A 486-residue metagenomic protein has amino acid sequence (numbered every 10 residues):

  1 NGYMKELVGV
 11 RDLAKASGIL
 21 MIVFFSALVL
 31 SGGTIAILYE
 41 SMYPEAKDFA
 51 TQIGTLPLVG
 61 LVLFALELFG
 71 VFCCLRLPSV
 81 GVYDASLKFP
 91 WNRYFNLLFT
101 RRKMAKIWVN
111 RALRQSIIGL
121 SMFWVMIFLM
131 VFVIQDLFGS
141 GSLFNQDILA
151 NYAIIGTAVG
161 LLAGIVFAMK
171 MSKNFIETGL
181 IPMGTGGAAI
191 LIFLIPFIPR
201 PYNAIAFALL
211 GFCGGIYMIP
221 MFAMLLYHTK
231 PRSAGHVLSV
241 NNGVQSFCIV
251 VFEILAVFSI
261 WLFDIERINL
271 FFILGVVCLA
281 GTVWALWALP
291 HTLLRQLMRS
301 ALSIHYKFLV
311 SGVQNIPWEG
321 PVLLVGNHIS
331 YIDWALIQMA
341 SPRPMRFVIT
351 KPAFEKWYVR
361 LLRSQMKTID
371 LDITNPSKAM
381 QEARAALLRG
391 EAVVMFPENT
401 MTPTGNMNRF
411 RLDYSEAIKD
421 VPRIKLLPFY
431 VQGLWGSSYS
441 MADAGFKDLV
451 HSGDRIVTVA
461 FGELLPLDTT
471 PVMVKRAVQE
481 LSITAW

Functional and structural regions predicted by a protein language model:
N1-E40, Q115, G119-V131, I154-T157 (+3 more regions): Substrate-agnostic recognition of the 12-TM MFS/MFS-like secondary transporter fold
G2, E6, L56, G60-W91 (+1 more regions): Helix-loop junctions on the cytosolic side of multi-pass membrane transporters, especially the intracellular loop
F25-L63, S140, K170, V250-N269: Transmembrane alpha-helix termini and helix-breaking/packing motifs in multi-pass membrane transporters
Y43-G60, A105-A163, F247-V250: A single, central transmembrane helix in multi-pass transporters
S79-I117: Juxtamembrane intracellular "pre-TM" segments in multi-pass secondary transporters
K170-G186, I265: Cytoplasmic membrane-interface "Motif A"-like loop-to-helix N-cap segments of 12-TM Major Facilitator Superfamily
W318-N375: Catalytic core of membrane glycerolipid acyltransferases/transacylases, capturing the structured, soluble-facing
L388, G405-V472: A cross-family acyltransferase "interaction/gating" segment
